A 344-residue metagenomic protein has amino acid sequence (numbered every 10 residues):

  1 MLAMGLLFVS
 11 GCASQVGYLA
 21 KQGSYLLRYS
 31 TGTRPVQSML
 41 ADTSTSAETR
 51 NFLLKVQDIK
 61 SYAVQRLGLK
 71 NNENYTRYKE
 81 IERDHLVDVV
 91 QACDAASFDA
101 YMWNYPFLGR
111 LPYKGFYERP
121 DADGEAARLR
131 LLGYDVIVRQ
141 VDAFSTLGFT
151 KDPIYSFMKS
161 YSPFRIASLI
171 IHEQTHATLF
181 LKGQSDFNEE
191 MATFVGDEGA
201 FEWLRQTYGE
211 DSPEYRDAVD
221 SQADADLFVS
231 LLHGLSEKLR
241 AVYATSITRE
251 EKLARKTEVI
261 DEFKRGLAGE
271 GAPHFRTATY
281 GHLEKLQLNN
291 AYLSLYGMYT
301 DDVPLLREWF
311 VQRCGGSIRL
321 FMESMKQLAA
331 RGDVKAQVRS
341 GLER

Functional and structural regions predicted by a protein language model:
M1-S10: Bacterial N-terminal signal peptides
V9-R34: Bacterial Sec signal peptide processing site at the extreme N-terminus
Y18-G23, D220-L227, Q287-S294: A ubiquitous short alpha-helical element
Y29, D42, T49-V56, G115-A122 (+7 more regions): Solvent-exposed, acidic/flexible segments
S30-A47, W103-L111, K285-Q287, P304: Acidic/histidine-rich, surface-exposed loop or edge segments in extracytoplasmic proteins
S44-T45, D58-G68, T175-L179, G196-Y208 (+5 more regions): Sec-exported extracytoplasmic/periplasmic mature domains
D58-A225, E237: Acidic/His-rich structured neighborhood in mature extracellular/periplasmic domains
V229-R344: Pan-zinc metallopeptidase signature
